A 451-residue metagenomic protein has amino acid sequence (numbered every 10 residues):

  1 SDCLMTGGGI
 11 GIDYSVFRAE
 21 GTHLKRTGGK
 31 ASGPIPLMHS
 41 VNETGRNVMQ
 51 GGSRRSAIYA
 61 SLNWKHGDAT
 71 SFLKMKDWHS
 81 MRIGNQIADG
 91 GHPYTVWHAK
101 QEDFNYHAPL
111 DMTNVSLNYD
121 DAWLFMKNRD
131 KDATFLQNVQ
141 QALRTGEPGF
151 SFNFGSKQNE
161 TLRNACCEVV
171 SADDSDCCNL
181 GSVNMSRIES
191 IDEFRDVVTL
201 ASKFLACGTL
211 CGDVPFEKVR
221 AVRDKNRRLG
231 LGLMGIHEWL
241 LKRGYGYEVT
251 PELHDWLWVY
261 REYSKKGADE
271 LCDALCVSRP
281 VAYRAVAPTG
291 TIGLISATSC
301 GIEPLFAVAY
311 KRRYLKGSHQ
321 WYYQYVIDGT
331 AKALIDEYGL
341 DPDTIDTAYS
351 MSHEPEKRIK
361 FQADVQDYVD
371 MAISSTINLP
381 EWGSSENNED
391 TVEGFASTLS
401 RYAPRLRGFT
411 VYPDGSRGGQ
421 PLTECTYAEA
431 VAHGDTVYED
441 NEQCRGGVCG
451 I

Functional and structural regions predicted by a protein language model:
S1-I10, S32, N47-R55, H79-Q86 (+5 more regions): Secondary-structure transition/capping motifs at alpha-helix termini and the adjoining loop/turn into the next element
S1-S190, P288: Active-site cavity-forming subdomains of large catalytic enzyme subunits
S1-Y14, P34-G51, E102-F104, Q140 (+6 more regions): Structured alpha-helical segments in the cores of large, soluble enzyme domains
S15-E20, S61-A69, F152-T161, K218-L233 (+4 more regions): A glycine-rich phosphate-binding loop feature that marks nucleotide/adenosyl-phosphate handling sites
G21-H39, Y59-W64, V139, S171 (+6 more regions): Alpha-helix capping and helix-loop boundary segments enriched in small/acidic/polar residues
S53, S202-R220, D224, R228 (+3 more regions): Internal maturation/activation junctions in enzymes
Q101-D132, Q137, Y263-K266, E270-L275 (+2 more regions): Catalytic or ion-coupling anion/metal-binding cores of large enzyme and transporter domains
T161-D174, G181-S182, L205-G212, V286-P288 (+1 more regions): Catalytic alpha/beta core of large soluble enzyme barrels
